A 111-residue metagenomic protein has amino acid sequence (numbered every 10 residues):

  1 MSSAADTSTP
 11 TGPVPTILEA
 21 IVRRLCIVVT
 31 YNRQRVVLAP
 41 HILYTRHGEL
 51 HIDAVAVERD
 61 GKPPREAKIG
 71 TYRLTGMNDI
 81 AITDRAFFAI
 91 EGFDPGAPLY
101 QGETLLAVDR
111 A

Functional and structural regions predicted by a protein language model:
S2-A111: Core beta-strand-centered patch of the WYL/Sm-like small regulatory domain
